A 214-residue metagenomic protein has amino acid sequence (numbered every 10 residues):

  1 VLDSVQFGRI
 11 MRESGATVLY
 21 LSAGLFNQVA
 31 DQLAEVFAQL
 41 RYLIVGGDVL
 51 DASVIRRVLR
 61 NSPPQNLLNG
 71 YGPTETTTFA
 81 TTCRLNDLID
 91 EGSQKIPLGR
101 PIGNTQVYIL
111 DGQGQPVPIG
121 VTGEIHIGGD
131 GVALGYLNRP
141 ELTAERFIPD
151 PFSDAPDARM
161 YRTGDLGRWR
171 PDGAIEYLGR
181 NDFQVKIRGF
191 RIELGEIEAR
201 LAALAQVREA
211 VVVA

Functional and structural regions predicted by a protein language model:
V1-P97, N104-Q106, D111-P116, E141: Adenylate-forming
A52, R60, N66-N69, R84-A214: AMP-dependent adenylate-forming
